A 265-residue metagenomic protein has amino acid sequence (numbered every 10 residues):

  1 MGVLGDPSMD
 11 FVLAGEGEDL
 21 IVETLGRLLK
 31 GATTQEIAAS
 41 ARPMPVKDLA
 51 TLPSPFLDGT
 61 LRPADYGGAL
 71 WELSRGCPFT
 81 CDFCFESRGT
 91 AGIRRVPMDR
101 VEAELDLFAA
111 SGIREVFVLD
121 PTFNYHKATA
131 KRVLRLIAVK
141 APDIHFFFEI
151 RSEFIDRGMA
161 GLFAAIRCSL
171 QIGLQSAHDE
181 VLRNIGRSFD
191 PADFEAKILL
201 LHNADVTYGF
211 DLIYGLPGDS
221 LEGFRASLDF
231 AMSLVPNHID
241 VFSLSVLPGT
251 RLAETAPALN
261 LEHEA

Functional and structural regions predicted by a protein language model:
M1-L4, K127-A128, E180-I185, Y214-E222 (+1 more regions): Flexible glycine/acidic-rich beta-alpha junction loops that bind and position SAM and/or redox cofactors in anaerobic
M1-L49: Glycine-rich beta-alpha loop elements in corrinoid/cobalamin-binding modules across cobalamin-dependent enzymes
L4-G5, A109, A164, M232: Non-catalytic positions within long, well-ordered alpha-helices that form the structural scaffold/packing of enzyme
S8-M9, A164-L170, L234-N237: Glycine-enriched alpha-helix->loop->beta-strand junction motifs that scaffold or abut catalytic
G17, G89, P121, P236 (+1 more regions): Flexible loop residues that form catalytic and substrate-binding hotspots at small-molecule/glycan-binding clefts
K47, V206-T207, H263-A265: C-terminal accessory region of radical SAM enzymes
S54-Y208, Y214: Radical SAM [4Fe-4S] cluster-binding motif and immediate context
K131-I137, P142, S220-P236: Short, electropositive alpha-helical surface patch
